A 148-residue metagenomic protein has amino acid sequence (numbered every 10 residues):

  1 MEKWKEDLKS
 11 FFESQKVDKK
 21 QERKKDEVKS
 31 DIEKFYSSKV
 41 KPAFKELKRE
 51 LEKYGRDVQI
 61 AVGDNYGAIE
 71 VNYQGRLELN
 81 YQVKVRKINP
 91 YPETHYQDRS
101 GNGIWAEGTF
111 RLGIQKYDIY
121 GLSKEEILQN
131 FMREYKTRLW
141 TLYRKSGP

Functional and structural regions predicted by a protein language model:
M1-S30, T141-P148: Short, charged, low-complexity amphipathic alpha-helix
E6, S10, V71-Q129: Intrinsically disordered, low-complexity regulatory segments enriched in Ser/Thr/Pro and charged residues
F11, F35, E50, N130 (+2 more regions): Residues that form generic nucleotide/phosphate-binding pockets
S14, K25-S30, A68-L79: Charged, low-complexity, helix/coiled-coil-prone segments
S14-G55: Contiguous, amphipathic alpha-helical segments that mediate oligomerization or scaffolding in large protein assemblies
L51-E70: Long, charged, glycine-rich C-terminal linkers/tails
I119-K136, W140, R144-K145: Well-ordered alpha/beta subsegment
